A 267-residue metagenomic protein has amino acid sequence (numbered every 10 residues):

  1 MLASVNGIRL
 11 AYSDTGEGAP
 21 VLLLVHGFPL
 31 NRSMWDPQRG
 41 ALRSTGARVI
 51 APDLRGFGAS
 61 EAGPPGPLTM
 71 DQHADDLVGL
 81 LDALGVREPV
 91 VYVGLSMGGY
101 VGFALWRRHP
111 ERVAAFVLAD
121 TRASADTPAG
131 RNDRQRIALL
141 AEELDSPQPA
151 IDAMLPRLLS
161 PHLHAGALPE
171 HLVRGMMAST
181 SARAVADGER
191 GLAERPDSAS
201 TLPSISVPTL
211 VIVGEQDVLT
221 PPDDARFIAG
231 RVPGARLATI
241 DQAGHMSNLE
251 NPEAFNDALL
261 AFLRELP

Functional and structural regions predicted by a protein language model:
N6-I8, S13, D36-S44, R48-V93 (+2 more regions): Active-site loop/oxyanion-hole signature of alpha/beta-hydrolase fold enzymes
P20-G27: Short beta-strand element of the alpha/beta-hydrolase
G27-L30, S96: Active-site glycine-rich loops that stabilize anionic/oxyanionic intermediates across multiple enzyme folds
F103, R107-L144, D152: Flexible "cap/lid" loop of the alpha/beta hydrolase fold
D126-N132, D145-S204: Conserved alpha/beta-hydrolase catalytic His-Asp/Glu region
I205, V211-V213, D217: Short beta-strand/loop motif that positions the catalytic acidic residue of the alpha/beta-hydrolase fold
V218-D224: Conserved alpha/beta-hydrolase "acid-adjacent" motif
A235-P267: Catalytic active-site module of serine/aspartate enzymes centered on a nucleophile-bearing elbow/loop
